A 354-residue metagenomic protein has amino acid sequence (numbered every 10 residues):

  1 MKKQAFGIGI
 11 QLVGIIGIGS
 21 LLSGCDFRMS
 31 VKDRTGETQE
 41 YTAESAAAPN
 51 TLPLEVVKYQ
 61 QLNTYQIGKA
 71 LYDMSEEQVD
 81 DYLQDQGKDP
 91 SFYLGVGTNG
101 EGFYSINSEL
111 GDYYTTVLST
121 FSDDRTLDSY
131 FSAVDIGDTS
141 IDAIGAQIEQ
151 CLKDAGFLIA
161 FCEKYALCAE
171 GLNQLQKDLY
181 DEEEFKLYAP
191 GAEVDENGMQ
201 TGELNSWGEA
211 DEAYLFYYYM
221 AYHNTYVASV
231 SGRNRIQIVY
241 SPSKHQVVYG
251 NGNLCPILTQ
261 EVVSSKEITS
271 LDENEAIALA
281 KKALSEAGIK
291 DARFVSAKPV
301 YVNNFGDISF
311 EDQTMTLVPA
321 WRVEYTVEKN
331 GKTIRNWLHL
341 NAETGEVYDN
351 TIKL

Functional and structural regions predicted by a protein language model:
K2-M29: Sec-dependent N-terminal signal peptides of Gram-positive bacterial secreted proteins and lipoproteins
C25-S229: Preferential activation on post-signal-peptide N-terminal prodomains/segments of secreted or lumenal proteins
T98-E101, E109-D112, A210, V239-V247 (+2 more regions): Short, solvent-exposed coil/turn segments at beta-strand boundaries
Q147, C151-Q237, P242-K329: Segments that shape or occlude catalytic/ligand-binding pockets
K329-L354: Acidic, serine/threonine-rich low-complexity disordered tracts
